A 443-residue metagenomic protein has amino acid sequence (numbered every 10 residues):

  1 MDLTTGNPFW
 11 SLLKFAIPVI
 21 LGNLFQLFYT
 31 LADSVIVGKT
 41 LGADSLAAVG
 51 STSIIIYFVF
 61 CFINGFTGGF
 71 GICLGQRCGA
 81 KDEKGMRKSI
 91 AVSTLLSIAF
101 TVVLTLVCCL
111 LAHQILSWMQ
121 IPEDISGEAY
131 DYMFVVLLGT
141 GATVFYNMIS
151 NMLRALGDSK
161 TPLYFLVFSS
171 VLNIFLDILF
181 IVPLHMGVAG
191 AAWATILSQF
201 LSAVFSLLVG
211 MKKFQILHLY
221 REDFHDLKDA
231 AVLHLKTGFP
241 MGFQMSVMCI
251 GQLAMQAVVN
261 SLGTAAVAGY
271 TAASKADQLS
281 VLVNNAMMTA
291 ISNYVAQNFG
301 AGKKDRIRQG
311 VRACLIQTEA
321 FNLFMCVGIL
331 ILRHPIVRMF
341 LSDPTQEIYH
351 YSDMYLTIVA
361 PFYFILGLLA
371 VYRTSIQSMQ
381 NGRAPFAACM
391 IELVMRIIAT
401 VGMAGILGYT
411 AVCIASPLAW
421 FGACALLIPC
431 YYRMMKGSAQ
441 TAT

Functional and structural regions predicted by a protein language model:
M1-A16, L74-G141, P183-F239, V295-F362 (+1 more regions): Short alpha-helical transmembrane segments in multi-pass integral membrane proteins
L3-L41, Y57-G69, C73, I98-T105 (+5 more regions): N-terminal transmembrane alpha-helices
K14-D33, V135, Y146, S169 (+4 more regions): Transmembrane helical elements of multi-pass membrane transporters/channels
V19, N23, V35, I72 (+17 more regions): Transmembrane alpha-helix boundary and packing residues in multipass membrane permease domains and related
F28-A47, L116-E123, L179-M186, S246-L279 (+4 more regions): Helix-terminus/linker motif at the lipid-water interface of multi-pass membrane proteins
V37-Y57, E123-E128, V188-A189, A230-T237 (+5 more regions): Interfacial/gating helices of multi-pass transporter permease domains
L46-L106, T143-P162, G269-V327, I331-R333 (+2 more regions): Small-residue-rich hydrophobic transmembrane alpha-helices
T67, V136-R154, P162-S170, A191-S206 (+4 more regions): Short runs within selected transmembrane alpha-helices of multi-pass transporters and secretion channels
